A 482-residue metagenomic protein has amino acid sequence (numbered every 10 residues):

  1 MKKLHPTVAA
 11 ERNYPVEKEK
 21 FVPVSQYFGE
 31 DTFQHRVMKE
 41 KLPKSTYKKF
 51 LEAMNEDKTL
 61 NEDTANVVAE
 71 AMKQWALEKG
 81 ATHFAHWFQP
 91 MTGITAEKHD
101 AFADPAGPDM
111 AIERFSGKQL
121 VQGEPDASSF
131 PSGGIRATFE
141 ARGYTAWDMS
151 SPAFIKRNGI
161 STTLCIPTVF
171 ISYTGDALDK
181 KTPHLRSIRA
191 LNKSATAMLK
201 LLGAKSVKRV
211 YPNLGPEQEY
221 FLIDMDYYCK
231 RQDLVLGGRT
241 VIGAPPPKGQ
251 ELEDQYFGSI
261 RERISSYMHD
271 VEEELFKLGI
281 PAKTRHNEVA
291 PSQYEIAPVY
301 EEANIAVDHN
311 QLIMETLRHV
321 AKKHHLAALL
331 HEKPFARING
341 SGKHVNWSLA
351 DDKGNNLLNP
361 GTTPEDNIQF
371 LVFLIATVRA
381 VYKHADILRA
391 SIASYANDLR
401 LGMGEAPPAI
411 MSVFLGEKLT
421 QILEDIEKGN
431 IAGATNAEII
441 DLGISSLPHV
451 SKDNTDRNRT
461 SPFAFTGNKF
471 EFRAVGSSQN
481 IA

Functional and structural regions predicted by a protein language model:
M1-F21, T138-A146, P152, N158: N-terminal hydrophobic targeting/anchoring segments and the immediately downstream early-domain regions of hydrolases
M1-L4, K18, P23-R36, R189 (+2 more regions): Flexible inter-domain linker/hinge segments
P15-V24, R36-L51, K283-P291, F472: Short, composition-biased local secondary-structure segments
E17, K73-A76, T460-P462: Alpha-helical interaction segments
Q26-E30, K49-A53, G249-L252, Y294-P298: A short alpha-helix capping/helix-coil boundary motif
Y27-A141: Active-site core of metal-dependent hydrolases
N66, Q89, K118, N287-E288 (+2 more regions): Residue-level "edge-of-site" marker
R142-L330, I338-K343, S348-A482: Glycine-rich, acidic/polar active-site loops that bind/position phosphate-bearing ligands
